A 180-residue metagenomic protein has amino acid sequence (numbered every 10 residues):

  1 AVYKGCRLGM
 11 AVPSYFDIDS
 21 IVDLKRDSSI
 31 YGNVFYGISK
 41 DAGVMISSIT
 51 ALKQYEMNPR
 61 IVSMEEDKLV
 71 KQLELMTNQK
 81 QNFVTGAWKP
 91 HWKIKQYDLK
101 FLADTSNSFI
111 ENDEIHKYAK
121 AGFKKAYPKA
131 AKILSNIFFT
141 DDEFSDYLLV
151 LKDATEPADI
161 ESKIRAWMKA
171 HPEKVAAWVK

Functional and structural regions predicted by a protein language model:
A1-D41: A conserved helix-loop-strand patch within extracytoplasmic ligand-binding domains of the periplasmic binding
R7-D17, D113-Y127: A bilobed periplasmic-binding-protein/Venus flytrap-type ligand-binding module shared by bacterial periplasmic
Y15-I18, K40-V44, K89-K93, F123-K124: Solvent-exposed loop/turn segments at secondary-structure junctions within structured extracellular/periplasmic domains
R26-V62, A166-K169: Ligand-binding cleft/hinge of the Venus flytrap
I61-Q72: Short helix-initiation/N-cap motifs at beta->coil->alpha
L75-K100: A ligand-binding cleft/hinge motif common to bilobed small-molecule-binding domains
K125-N136: Short amphipathic alpha-helical coupling segments at ligand-binding clamshell hinges and other catalytic/signaling
T140-K180: C-terminal functional modules
